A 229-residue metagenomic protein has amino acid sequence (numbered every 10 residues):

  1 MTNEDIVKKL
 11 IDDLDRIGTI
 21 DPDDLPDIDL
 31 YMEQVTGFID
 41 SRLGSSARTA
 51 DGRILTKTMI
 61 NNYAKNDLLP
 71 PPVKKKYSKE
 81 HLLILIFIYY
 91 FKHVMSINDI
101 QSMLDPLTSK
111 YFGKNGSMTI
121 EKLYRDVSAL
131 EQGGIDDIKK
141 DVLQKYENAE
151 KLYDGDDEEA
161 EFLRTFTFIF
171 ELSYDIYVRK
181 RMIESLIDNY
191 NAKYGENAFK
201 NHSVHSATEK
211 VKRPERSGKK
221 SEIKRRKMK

Functional and structural regions predicted by a protein language model:
T2-K110: Basic helix-turn-helix/winged-helix DNA-binding cores and closely related short helical interaction motifs
P106, K110-S217, S221-K229: Intrinsically disordered, low-complexity, charge-dense segments enriched in Lys/Arg and Glu/Asp interspersed
